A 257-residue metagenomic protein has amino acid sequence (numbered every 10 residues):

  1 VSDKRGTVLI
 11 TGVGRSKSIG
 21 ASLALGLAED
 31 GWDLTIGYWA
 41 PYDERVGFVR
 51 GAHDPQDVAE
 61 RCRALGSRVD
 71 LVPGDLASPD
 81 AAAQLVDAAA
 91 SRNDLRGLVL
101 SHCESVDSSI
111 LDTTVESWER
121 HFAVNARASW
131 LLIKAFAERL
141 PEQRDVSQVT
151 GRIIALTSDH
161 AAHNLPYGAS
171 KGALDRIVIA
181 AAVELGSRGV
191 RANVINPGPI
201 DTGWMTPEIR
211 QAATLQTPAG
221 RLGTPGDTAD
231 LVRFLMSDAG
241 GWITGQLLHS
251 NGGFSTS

Functional and structural regions predicted by a protein language model:
S2-A40: Canonical Rossmann dinucleotide-binding motif of NAD(H)/NADP(H)-dependent dehydrogenases/reductases, specifically
G12-G14, S18, D145-S187, P199: Catalytic loop of short-chain dehydrogenase/reductase
S109-I110, S117-E119, A213: Substrate-binding pocket helix/loop in short-chain dehydrogenase/reductase
E138, V183-E184, G241: Alpha-helical segment proximal to the catalytic Tyr-Lys
G186, R191, I243-G245: Short, small/polar-rich loop/turn modules that mediate ligand/substrate recognition or access, typified
Q211-Q216, R221, R233, T244-S257: Short C-terminal tail/terminal secondary-structure segment of NAD(P)H-dependent dehydrogenase/reductase domains
T217-T228, A239: A conserved structural motif in NAD(P)-dependent oxidoreductases
